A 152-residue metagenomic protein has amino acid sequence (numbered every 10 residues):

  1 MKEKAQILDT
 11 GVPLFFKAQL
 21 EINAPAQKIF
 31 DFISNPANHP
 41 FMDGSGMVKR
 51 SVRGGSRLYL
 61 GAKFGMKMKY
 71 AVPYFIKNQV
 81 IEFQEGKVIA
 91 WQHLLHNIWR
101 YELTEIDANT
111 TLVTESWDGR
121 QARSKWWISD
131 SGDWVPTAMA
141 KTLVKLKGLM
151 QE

Functional and structural regions predicted by a protein language model:
M1-G54: Hydrophobic ligand-binding cavity/cleft-lining segments
K2-K4, T10, Y59, E82 (+2 more regions): Soluble, non-transmembrane catalytic domains of enzymes that act on hydrophobic metabolites at membranes
K17, A37-F75, Q84-G86: Short beta-edge strand/loop motif at the mouth of beta-sheet-based domains
A18-L20, I76-E82, I98-E105: Hydrophobic/aromatic beta-strand elements that line small-molecule binding cavities or substrate pockets in beta-rich
P25, A71, E85, H96 (+1 more regions): Short strand-connecting beta-turns/loops that link adjacent beta-strands
K28-I33, H39, F64-M66, V80 (+4 more regions): Hydrophobic pocket/interface hotspot
L58-Y59, F64, K77, V113-S116 (+1 more regions): C-terminal and inter-domain tail/linker signature
Q92-K141, L146-G148: Beta-strand/loop substructures that line and gate deep hydrophobic ligand-binding cavities in soluble
